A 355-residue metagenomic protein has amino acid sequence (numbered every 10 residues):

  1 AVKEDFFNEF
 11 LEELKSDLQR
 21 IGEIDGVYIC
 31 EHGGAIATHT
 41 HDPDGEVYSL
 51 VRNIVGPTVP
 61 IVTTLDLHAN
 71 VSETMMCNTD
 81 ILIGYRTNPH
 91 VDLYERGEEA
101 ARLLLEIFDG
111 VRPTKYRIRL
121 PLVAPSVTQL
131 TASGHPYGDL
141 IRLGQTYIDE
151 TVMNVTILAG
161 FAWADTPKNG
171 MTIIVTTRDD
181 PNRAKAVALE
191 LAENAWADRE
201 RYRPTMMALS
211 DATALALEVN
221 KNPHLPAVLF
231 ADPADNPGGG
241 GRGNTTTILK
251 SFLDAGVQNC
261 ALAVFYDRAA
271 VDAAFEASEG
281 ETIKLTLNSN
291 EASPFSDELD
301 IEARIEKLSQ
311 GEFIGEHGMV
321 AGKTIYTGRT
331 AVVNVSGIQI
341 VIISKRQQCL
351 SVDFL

Functional and structural regions predicted by a protein language model:
A1-Q19, G170, I174, P181: N-terminal glycine-rich anion-binding loop in soluble enzyme alpha/beta folds
K3-L11, Q19-F108, D232-L249, L253 (+1 more regions): Active-site histidine-anchored catalytic micro-motif
E12-I21, T213-N220: Short amphipathic alpha-helices and their capping/turn segments at secondary-structure boundaries
I29-H32, H68, K115-R117, L158-A159 (+1 more regions): Core alpha/beta catalytic barrel or barrel-like domain that forms the active/cofactor pocket in diverse metabolic
G97, A101, L105-Q145: Conserved anion/nucleotide-ligand pocket segment
T128-K345: Hard-cation-handling environments
V352-L355: A conserved acidic, glycine/proline-rich C-terminal tail/linker
